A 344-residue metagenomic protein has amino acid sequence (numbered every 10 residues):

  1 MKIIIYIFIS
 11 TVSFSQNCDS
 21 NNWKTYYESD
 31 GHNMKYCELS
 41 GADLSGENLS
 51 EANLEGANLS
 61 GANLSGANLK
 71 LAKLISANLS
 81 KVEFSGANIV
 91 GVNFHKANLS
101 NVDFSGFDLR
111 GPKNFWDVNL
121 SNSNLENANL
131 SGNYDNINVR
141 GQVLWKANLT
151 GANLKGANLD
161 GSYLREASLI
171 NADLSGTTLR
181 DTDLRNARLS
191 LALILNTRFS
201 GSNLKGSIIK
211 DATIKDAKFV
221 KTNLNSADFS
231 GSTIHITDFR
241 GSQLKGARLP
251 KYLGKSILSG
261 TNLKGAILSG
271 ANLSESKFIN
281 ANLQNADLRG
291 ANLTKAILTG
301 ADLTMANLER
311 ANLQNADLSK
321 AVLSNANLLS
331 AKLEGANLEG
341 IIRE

Functional and structural regions predicted by a protein language model:
M1-I4, A336: Short, Lys/Arg-enriched, disordered terminal segments
I3-V12: Sec-dependent N-terminal signal peptides
Q16-E344: Tandem repeat scaffolds
